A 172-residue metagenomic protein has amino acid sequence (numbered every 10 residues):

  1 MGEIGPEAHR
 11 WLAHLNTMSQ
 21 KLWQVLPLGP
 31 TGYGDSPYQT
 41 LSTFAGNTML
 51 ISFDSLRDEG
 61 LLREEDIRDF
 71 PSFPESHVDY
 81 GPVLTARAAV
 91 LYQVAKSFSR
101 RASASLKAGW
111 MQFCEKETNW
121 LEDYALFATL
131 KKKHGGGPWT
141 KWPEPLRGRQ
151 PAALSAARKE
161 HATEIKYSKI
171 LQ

Functional and structural regions predicted by a protein language model:
M1-Q172: Acidic/aromatic-lined carbohydrate-recognition and catalytic surfaces of CAZymes acting on diverse glycans
